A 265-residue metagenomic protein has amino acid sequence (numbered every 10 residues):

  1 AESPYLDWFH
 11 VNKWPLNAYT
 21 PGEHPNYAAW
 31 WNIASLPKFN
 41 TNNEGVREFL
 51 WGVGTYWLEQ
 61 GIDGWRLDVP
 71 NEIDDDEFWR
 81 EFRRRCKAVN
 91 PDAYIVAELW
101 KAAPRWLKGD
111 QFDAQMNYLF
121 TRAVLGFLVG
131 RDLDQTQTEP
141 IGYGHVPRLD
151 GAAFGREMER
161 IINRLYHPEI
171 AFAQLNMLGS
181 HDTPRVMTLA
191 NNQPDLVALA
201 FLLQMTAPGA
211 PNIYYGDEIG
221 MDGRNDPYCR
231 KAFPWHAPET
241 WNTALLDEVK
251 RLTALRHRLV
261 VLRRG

Functional and structural regions predicted by a protein language model:
A1-Q60, F82, C86-A88, P104-R105: Substrate-binding/active-site clefts of carbohydrate-active enzymes
A1-Y5, G52-T55, D63, D68-H167 (+3 more regions): Active-site-proximal helices and loops of the catalytic beta/alpha 8
A34-S35, L165-N192: Active-site clefts of carbohydrate-active enzymes
Q60-W65, N90-A93, A173, P208-P211: Loop/turn elements at helix/coil->beta-strand transitions in domains of secreted/extracellular proteins
R66, V96, M177, N212-Y215: A structural signal for short, well-ordered beta-strand segments and their strand-loop junctions that often border
F201-Q204, P208-D222: Substrate-binding cleft of secreted/luminal carbohydrate-active enzymes
E248-R263: Amphipathic alpha-helical
